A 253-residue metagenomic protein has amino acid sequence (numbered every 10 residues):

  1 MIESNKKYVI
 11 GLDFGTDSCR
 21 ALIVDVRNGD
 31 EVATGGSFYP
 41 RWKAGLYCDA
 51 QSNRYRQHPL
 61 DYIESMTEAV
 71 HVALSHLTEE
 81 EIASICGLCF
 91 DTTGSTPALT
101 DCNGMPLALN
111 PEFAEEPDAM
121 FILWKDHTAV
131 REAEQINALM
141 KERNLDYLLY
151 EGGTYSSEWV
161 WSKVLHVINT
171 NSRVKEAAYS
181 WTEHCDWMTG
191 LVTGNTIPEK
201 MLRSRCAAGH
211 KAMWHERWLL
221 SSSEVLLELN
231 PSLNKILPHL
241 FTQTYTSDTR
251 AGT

Functional and structural regions predicted by a protein language model:
M1-L109, K235-Q243: N-terminal glycine/serine-rich phosphate-binding loop of ATP-dependent small-molecule kinases, especially carbohydrate
F14-T16, T100, N137, R143-T253: Gly/Ser/Thr-rich active-site cleft segment
V32, L46, E79-W159: Active-site phosphate-binding/coordination module
R41-K43, V130-R131, R250-G252: A short acidic, often aromatic-flanked loop/helix-cap motif at beta-alpha or helix-coil junctions that lines enzyme
R54, H58, F121, G152-Y155 (+1 more regions): Conserved aromatic-histidine-acidic binding/catalytic patches
Y62, M66, A129, V160: Conserved donor sugar-nucleotide recognition element shared by glycan-biosynthetic enzymes
